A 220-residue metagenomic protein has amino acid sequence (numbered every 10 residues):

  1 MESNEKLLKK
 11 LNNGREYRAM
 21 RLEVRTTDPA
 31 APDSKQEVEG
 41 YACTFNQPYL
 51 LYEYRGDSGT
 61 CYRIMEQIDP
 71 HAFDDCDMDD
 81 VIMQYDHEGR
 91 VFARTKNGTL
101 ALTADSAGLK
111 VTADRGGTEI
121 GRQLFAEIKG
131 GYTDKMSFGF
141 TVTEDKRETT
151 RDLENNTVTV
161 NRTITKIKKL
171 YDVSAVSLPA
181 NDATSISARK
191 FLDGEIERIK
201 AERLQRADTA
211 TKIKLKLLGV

Functional and structural regions predicted by a protein language model:
M1-R198: Signature of dsDNA virion morphogenesis modules
I196-V220: Terminal short linear interaction segments
